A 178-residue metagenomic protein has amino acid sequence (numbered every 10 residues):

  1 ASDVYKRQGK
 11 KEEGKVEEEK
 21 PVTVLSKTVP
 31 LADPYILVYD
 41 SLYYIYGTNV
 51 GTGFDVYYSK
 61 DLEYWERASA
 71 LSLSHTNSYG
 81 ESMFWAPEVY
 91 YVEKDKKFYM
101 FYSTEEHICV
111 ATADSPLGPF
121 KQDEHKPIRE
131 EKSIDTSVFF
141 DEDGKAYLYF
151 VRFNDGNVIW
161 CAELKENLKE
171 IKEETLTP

Functional and structural regions predicted by a protein language model:
A1-Y5: Short, small-residue-biased leader/transition segments that mark boundaries at the very start of proteins
K6-P178: Carbohydrate-active catalytic/glycan-binding domains of CAZyme proteins, especially the secreted or lumenal ectodomains
